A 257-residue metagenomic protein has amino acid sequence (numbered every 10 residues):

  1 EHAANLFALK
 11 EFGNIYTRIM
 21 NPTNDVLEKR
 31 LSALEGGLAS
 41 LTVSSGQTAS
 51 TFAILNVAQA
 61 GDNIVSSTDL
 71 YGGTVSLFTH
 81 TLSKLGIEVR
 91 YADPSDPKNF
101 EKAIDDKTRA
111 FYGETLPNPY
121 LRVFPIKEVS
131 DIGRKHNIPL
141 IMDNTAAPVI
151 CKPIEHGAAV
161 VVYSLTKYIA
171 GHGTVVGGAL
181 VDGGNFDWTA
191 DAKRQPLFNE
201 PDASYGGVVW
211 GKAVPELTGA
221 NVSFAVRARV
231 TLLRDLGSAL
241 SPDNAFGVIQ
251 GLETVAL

Functional and structural regions predicted by a protein language model:
E1-H2, S241: General structural signal for secondary-structure boundaries
H2-T51, G73-T81: Conserved N-terminal alpha-helix of the aminotransferase class I/II PLP-enzyme fold
A39-L257: Conserved PLP-enzyme active-site core in the AAT-like
